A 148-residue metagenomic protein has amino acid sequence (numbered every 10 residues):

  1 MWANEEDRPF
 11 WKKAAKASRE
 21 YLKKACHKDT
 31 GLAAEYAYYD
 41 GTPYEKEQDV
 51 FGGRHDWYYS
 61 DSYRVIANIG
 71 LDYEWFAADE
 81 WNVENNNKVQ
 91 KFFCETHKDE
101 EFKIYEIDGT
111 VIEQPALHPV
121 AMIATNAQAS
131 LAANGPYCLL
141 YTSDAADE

Functional and structural regions predicted by a protein language model:
M1-C138: Extended ligand-binding clefts on enzyme/binding-domain cores
Y141-E148: Conserved small/polar residues in nucleotide/adenosyl-binding loops
